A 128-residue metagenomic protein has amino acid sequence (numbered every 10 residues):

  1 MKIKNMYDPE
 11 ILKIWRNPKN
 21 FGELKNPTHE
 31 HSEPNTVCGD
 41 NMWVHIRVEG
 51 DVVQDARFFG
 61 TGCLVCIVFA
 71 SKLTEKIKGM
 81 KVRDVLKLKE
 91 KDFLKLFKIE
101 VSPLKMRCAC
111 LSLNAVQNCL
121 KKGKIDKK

Functional and structural regions predicted by a protein language model:
M1-K128: Domain-level signature for proteins that mediate thiol-based redox and metal-cofactor handling
